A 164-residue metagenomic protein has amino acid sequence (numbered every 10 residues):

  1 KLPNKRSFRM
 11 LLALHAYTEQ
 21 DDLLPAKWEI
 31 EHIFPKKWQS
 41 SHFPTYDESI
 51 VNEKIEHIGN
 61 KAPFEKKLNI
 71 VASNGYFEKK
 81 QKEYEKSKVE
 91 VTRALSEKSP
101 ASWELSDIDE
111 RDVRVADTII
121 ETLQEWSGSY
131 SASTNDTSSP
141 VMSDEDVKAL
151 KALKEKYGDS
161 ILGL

Functional and structural regions predicted by a protein language model:
K1, S131-P140, K148-K151: Nuclease and nuclease-like effector domains acting on nucleic acids or nucleotide cofactors
K1-K54, I58, P63-F64: Intrinsically disordered, low-complexity N-proximal targeting/linker segments that flank membranes
R6-M10, R114, A149: Exposed alpha-helical structural elements
T18, W126, Y130, K154-I161: Short, flexible helical or helix-coil boundary motifs
E53-H57, K61-T137: Long, cytosolic, alpha-helical-rich C-terminal regions that act as interaction/scaffolding modules
V141-L164: Interfaces that engage single-stranded nucleic acids at replication/repair/recombination sites
